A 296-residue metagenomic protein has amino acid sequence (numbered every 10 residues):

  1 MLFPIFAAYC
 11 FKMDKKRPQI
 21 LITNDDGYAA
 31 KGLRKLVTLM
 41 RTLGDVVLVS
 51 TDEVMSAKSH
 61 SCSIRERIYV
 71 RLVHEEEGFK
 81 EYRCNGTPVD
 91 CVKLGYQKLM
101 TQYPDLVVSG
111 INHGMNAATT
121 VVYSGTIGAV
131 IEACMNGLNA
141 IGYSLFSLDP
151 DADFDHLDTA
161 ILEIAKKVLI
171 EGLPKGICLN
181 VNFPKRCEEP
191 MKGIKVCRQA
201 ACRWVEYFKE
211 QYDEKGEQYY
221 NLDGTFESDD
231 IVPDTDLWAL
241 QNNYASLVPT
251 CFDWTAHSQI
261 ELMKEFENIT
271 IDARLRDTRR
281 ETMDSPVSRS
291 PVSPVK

Functional and structural regions predicted by a protein language model:
D14-I20, K31-K98, Q102-Y103: A cross-family phosphate/adenosyl-ligand binding-site feature
D14-K15, P174, C178, P184-V287 (+1 more regions): C-terminal accessory domains and tails appended to enzymatic cores
I22-A29, V121: Short, glycine-rich nucleotide/cofactor-binding loops
T23, V49-T51, S109-N112, Y143-S144 (+2 more regions): Short beta-strand segments
G95-T101, G128-N139: Alpha-helix C-terminal capping segments
M115-S124: Glycine/threonine-rich flexible loop motifs
I141-K167: Short, glycine-/small-residue-rich phosphate/pyrophosphate-handling segment
